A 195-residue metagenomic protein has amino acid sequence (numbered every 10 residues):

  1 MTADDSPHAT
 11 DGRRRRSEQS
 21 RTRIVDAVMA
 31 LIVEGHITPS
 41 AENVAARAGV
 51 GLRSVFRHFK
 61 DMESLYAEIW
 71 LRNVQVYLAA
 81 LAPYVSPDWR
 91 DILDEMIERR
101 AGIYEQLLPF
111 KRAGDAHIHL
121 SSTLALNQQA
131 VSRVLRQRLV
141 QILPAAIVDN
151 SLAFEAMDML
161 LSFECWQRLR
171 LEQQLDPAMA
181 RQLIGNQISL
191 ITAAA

Functional and structural regions predicted by a protein language model:
M1-T38, E42-R47, E63-S64: Basic, helix-initiating cap at the start of DNA-binding domains
L31-I32, S64-N73, N127, V131: Alpha-helical DNA-contacting segments of helix-turn-helix folds
A41, W70-Y77: Short, basic, alpha-helical segments at the C-terminal edge of helix-turn-helix-like DNA-binding modules
G49-F59: Short hydrophobic/aromatic patch on the recognition helix
A80-Q106: Hydrophobic alpha-helical connector segments
E95, G102, Q106, L120-E155 (+1 more regions): Amphipathic alpha-helical packing segments from all-alpha helical-bundle domains
F154-L175, L190-A195: Amphipathic C-terminal alpha-helical segment
